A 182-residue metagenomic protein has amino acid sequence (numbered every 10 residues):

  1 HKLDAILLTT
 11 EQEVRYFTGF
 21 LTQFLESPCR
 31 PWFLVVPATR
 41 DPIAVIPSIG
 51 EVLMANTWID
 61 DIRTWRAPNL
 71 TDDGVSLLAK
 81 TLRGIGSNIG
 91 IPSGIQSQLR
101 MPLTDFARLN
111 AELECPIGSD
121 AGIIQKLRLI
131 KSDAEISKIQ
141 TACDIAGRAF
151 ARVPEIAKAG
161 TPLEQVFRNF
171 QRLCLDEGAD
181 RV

Functional and structural regions predicted by a protein language model:
H1-K2, E177-V182: Short, intrinsically disordered, charge-balanced linker/junction segments flanking boundaries in proteins
H1-L77, D144: N-terminal accessory/capping or targeting/presequence segment of soluble
N69-A179: Flexible, acidic/His-enriched mid-domain "rim/lid" segments that flank
